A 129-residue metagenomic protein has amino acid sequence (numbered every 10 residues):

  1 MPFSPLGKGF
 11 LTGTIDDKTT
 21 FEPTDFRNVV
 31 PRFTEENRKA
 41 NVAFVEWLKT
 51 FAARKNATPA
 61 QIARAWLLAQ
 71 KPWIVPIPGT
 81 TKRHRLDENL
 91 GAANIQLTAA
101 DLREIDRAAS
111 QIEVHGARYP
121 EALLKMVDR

Functional and structural regions predicted by a protein language model:
M1-P2, P76-G79: Hydrophobic faces of well-ordered beta-strands that scaffold small-molecule active sites in alpha/beta enzyme cores
M1-P23, T58: Aromatic-lined glycan-binding groove of carbohydrate-active enzymes
P5, G9, V75, I112: Short glycine- and Lys/Arg-enriched binding-loop motifs that mark or flank ligand-binding interfaces
T19, T34-E35, A57-T58, P76-I77: Short, flexible segments with low predicted structural confidence
P23-R54, A69-W73, D87-R129: Terminal-tail/helix-coil boundary detector
I62: Glycine/threonine-rich phosphate-binding loop and adjacent beta-strand/alpha-helix elements that clamp
T81-H84: Flexible loop/turn connectors
